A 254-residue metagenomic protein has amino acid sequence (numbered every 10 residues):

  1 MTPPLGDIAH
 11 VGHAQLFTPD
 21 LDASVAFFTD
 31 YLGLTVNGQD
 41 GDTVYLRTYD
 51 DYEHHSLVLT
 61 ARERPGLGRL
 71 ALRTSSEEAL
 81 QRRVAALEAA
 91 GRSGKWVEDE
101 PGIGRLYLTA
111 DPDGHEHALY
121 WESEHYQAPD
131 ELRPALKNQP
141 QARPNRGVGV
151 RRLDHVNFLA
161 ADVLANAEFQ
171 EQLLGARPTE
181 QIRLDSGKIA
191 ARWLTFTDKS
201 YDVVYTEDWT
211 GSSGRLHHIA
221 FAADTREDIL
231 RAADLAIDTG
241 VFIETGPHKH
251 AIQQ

Functional and structural regions predicted by a protein language model:
M1-A89, S93, V97-L108: An N-terminus-focused feature that recognizes amino-terminal "leader" regions
M1-D22, L67-L70, E131-L164, R177 (+1 more regions): N-terminal beta-strand motif that seeds the catalytic metal site of vicinal oxygen chelate
M1-P4, A85-G149, R192-W193, G240-Q254: Vicinal oxygen chelate
G6, Q15-E53, F158-Y201, D234: Core segments of cupin and vicinal oxygen chelate
D51-L57, G114-H117, Y126-Q127, S200-V203: Short, charged/polar, Gly/Pro-enriched secondary-structure boundary elements
R62, D99-G102, L184-S186, W209-G211 (+1 more regions): A short beta-turn/loop motif at secondary-structure boundaries
K199-G214: Flexible internal linker/loop segments at domain or repeat junctions
T210, L216-Q254: Active-site/pore-lining binding-face segments in mid-to-C-terminal subdomains
